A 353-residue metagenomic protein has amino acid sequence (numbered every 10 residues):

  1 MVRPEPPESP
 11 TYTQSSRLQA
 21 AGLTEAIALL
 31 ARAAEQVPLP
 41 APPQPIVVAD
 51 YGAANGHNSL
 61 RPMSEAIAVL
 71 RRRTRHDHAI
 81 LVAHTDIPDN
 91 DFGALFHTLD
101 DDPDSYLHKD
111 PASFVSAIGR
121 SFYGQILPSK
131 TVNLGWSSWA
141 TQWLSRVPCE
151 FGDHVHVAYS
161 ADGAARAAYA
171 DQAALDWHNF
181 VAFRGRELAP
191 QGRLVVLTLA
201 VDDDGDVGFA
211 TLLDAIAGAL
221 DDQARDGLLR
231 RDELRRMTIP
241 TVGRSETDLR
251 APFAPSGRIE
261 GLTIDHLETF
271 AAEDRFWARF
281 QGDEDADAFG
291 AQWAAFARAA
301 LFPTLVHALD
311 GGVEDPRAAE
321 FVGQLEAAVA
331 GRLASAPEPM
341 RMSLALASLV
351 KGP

Functional and structural regions predicted by a protein language model:
M1-K130, W143-A161, V196, V201-D202 (+2 more regions): N-terminal charged/capping segments associated with class I S-adenosyl-L-methionine
G22-E25, Q172-D176, T241-S245: Soluble or luminal CAZymes and related metallo-dependent hydrolases
K130, D176-F183, E187, P252: Short, conserved SAM-binding segment of the class I
L134: Short, Asp-centered acidic motifs that coordinate Mg2+ and/or phosphate in catalytic or ligand-binding sites
S137-D176, T198-R235: Mobile active-site "lid"/loop adjacent to the S-adenosyl-L-methionine
C149, L188-P190: Helix-to-beta-strand junctions that scaffold the AdoMet/dcAdoMet cofactor pocket in Class I SAM-dependent enzymes
P190-E314: Substrate-binding/catalytic lobe of Class I Rossmann-like enzymes that use SAM or dcSAM, i.e., the mid-to-C-terminal
